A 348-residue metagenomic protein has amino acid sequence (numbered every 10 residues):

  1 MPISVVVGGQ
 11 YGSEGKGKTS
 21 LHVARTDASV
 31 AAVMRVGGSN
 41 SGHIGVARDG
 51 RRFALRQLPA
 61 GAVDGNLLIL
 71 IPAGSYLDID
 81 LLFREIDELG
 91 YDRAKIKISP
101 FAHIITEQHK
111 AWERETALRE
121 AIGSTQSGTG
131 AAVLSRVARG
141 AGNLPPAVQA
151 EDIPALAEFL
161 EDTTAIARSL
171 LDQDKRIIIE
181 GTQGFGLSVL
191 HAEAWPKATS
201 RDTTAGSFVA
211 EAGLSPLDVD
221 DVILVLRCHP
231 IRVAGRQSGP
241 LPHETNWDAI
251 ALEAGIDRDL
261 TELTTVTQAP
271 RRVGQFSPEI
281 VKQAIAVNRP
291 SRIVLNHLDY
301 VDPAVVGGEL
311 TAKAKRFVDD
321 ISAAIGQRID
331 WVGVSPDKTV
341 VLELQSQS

Functional and structural regions predicted by a protein language model:
M1-S348: Non-transmembrane, aqueous-exposed alpha-helical and coiled segments at domain scale
